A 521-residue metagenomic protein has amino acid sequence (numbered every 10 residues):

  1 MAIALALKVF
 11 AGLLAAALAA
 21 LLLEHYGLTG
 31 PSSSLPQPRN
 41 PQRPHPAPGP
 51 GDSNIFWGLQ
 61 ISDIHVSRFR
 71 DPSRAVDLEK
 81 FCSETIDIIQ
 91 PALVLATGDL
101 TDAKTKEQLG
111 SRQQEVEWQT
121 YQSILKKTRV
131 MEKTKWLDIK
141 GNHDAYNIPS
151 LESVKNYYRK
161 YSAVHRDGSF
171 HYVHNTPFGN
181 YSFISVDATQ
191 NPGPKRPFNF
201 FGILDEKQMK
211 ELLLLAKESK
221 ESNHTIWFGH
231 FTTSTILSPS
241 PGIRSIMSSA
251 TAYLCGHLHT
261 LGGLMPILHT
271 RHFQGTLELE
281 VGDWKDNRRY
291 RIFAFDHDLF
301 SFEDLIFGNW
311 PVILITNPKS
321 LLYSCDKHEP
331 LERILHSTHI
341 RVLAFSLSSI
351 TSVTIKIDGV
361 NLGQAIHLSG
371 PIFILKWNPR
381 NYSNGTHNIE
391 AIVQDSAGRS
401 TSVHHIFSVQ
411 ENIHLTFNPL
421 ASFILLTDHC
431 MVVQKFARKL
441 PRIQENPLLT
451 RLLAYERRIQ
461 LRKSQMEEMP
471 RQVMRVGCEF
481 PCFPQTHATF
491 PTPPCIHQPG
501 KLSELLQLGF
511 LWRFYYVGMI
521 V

Functional and structural regions predicted by a protein language model:
M1-L93, K126-T128, E132-K135, W310-V521: Acidic, histidine-bearing metal-coordination/catalytic regions of metal-dependent phosphoesterases
H25-P50, K106-N223, S238-A252, L258-L305: Extended active-site neighborhood of metal-dependent phosphoesterases/phosphodiesterases
G58-Q60, V94-A96, D138, W227 (+1 more regions): Residue-level marker for buried hydrophobic side chains located in beta-strands that build the well-ordered beta-sheet
D63, G98-D99, G141-N142, H230 (+1 more regions): Active-site glycine-centered loops adjacent to acidic/histidine catalytic or metal-binding residues that shape
I64-S67, L100-A103, T189-G193, S234: A short, flexible beta-alpha/helix-coil linker loop
S67-A75, S111-R112, T233-L237: Acidic-and-aromatic substrate-binding clefts and catalytic sites of carbohydrate-active enzymes
T97, A216-T235: Short acidic, glycine-rich surface-loop motifs adjacent to enzyme active sites
T97, T105-K106: Post-signal peptide N-terminal segment of secreted/secretory-pathway proteins
